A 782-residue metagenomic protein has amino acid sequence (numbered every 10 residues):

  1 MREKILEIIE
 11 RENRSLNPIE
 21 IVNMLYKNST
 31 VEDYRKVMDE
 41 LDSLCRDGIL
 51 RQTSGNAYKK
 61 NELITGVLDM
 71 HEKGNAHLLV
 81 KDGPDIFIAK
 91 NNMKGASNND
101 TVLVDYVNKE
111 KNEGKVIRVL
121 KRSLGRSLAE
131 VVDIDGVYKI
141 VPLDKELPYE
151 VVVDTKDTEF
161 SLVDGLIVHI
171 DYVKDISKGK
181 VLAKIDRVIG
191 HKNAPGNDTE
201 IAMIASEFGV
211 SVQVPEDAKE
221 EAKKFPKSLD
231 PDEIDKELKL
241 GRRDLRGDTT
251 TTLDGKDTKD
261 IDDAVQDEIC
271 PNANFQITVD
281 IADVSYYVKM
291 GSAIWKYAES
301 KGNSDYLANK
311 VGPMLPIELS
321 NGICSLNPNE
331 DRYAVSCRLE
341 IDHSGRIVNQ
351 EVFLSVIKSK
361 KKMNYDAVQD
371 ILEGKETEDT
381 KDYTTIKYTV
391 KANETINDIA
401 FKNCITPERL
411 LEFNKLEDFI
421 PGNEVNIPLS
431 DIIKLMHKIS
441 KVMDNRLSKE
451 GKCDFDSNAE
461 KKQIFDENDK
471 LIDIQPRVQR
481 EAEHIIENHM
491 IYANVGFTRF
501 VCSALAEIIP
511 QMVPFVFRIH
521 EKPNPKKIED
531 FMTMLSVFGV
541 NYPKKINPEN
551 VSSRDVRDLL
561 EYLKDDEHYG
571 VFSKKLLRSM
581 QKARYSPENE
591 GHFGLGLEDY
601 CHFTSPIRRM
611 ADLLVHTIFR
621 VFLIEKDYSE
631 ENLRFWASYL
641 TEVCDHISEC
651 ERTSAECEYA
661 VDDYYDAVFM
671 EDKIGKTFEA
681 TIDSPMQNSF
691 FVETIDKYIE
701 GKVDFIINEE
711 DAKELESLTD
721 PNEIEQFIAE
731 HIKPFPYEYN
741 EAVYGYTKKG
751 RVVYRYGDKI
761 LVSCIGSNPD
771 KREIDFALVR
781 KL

Functional and structural regions predicted by a protein language model:
M1-T278, S285-D331, K360-D379, E716 (+4 more regions): Charge-lined substrate channels and their catalytic hotspots, especially those that engage the 3′ end of RNA
I9-N13, V390, N414: Short helix-to-turn junction characteristic of helix-turn-helix DNA-binding domains, especially the helix
V22, A400, L411: The alpha-helix within a helix-turn-helix
N23, S177, D217-K381, E408 (+3 more regions): Electropositive polyanion-binding surfaces
N99, G165, N393, G422-E424 (+2 more regions): Loop/turn positions that initiate beta-strands
D283, K391, E412-E424: Short acidic, glycine/serine/threonine-rich helix-capping segments at coil-helix boundaries
D382-C404, N423: Primarily a LysM-type cell-wall glycan-binding module
